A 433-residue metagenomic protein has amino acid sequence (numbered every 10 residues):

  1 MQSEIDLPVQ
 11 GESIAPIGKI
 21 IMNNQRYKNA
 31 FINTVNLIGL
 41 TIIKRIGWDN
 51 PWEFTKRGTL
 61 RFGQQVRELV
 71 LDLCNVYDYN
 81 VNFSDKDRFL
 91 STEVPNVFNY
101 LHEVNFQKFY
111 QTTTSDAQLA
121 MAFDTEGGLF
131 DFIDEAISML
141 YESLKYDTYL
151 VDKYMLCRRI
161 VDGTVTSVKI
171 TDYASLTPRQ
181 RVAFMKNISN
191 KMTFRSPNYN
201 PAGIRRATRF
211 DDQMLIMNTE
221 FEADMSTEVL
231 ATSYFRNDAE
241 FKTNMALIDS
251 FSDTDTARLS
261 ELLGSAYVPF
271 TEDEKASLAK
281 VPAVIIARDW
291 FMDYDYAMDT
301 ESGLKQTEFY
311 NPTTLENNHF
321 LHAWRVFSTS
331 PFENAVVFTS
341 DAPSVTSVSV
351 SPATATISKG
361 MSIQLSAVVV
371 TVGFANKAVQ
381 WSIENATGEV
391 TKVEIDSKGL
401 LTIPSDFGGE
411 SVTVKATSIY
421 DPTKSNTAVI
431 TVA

Functional and structural regions predicted by a protein language model:
M1-V35, D249-P343: Extended, compositionally biased alpha-helical segments that mediate assembly or anchoring
V9, A183-T300: Extended oligomerization regions of viral-like shell subunits
M22-A30, R61, G127, D131 (+2 more regions): Alpha-helix boundary/N-cap detector
N29-T112: Assembly/oligomerization interface modules of large self-assembling protein complexes
G47-K56, Y149, K153-V161, A202-I204 (+1 more regions): Short glycine-rich, low-complexity/disordered patches
F98-V168, H319: Long, contiguous amphipathic alpha-helices that act as assembly "spine/axial" helices in icosahedral shell and virion
F106, L119, G163-S196: Long, hydrophobic alpha/beta structural blocks
A342-A433: Extracytoplasmic soluble-region selector
